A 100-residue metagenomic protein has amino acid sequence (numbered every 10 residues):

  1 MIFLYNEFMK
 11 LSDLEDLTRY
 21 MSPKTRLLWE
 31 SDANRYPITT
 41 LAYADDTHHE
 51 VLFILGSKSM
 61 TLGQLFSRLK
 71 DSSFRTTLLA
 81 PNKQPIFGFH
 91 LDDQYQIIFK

Functional and structural regions predicted by a protein language model:
M1-I2: Intrinsically disordered, low-complexity and often Lys/Arg-enriched segments
Y5-P23: DNA replication sliding-clamp ring fold and its partner-interaction surfaces
R26-K100: Detector for the mature cores of small, proteolytically processed and post-translationally modified peptide effectors
